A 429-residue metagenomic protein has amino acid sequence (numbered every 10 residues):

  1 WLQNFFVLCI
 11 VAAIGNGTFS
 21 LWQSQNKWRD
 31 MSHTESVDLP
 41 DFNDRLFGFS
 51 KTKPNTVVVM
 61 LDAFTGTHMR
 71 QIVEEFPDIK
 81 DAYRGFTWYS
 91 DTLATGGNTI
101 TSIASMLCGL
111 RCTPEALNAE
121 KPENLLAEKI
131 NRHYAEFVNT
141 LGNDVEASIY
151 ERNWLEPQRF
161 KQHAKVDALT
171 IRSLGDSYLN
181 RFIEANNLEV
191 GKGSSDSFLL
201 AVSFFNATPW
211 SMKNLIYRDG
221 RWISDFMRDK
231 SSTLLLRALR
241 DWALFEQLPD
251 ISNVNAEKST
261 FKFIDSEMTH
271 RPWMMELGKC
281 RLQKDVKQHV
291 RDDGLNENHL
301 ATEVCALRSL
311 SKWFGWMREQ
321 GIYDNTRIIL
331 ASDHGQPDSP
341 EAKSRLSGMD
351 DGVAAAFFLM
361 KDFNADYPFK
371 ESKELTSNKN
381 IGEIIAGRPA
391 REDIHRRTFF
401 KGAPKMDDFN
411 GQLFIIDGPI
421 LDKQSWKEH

Functional and structural regions predicted by a protein language model:
W1-H429: Catalytic domains that recognize anionic headgroups
